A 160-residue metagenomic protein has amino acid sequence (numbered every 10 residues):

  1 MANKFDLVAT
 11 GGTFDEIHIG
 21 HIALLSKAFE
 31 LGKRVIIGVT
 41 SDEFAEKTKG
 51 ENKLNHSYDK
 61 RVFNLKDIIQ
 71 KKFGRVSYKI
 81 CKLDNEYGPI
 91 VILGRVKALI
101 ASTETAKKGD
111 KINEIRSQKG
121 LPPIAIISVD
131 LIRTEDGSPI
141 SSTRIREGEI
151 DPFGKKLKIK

Functional and structural regions predicted by a protein language model:
M1-K160: Nucleotidyltransferase catalytic core that binds NTPs
